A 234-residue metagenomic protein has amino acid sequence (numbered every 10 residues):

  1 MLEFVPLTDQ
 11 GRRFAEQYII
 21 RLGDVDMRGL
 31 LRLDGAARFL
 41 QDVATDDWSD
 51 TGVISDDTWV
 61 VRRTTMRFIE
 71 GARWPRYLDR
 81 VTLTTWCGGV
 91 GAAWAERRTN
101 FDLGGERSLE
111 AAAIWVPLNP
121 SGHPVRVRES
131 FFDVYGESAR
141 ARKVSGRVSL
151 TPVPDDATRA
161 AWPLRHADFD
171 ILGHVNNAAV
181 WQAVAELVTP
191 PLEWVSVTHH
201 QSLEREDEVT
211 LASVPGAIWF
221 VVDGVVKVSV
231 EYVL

Functional and structural regions predicted by a protein language model:
M1-R63, V116-W194: Hot-dog-fold acyl-thioester-processing enzymes
G11, T65-P152, S202-E208, V214-L234: HotDog/MaoC-like acyl-thioester-processing domains
V195-S202: C-terminal accessory segment of soluble enzyme catalytic cores
